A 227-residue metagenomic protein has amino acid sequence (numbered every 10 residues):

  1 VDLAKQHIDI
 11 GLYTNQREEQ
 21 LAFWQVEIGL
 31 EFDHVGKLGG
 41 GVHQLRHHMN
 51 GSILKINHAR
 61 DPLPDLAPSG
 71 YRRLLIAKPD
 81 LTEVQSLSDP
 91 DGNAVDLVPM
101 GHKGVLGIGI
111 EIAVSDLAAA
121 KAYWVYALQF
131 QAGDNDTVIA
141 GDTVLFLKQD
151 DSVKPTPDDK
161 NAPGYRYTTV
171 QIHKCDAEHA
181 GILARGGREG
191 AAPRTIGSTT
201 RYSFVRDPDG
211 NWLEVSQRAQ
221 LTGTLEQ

Functional and structural regions predicted by a protein language model:
V1-G36, L45-D134, V138-A191, R206-Q227: Glyoxalase I/VOC metalloenzyme domain signal
L38-V42, G141, I196-R201: Short acidic/glycine-enriched loop/turn segments that link adjacent beta-strands
